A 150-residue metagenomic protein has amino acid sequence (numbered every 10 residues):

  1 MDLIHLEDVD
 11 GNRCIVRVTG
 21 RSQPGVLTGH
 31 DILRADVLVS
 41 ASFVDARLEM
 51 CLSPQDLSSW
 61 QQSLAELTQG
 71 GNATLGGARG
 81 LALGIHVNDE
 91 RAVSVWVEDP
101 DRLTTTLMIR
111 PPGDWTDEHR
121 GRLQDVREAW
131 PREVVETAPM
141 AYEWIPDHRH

Functional and structural regions predicted by a protein language model:
M1-A46, D147-H150: N-terminal domain-start interaction segment
M1-I4, T68-N72, V93: Short, hydrophobic/aromatic-rich segments at coil-to-beta transitions
G11, Q23, S42-V44, L57 (+3 more regions): Generic "edge-of-domain/loop-turn" microfeature
I15-T19, D45-P54, I85, V97 (+1 more regions): Short amphipathic beta-strand/extended segments with alternating polar/hydrophobic composition
R21-V26, T68-N88, V134-H148: DNA polymerase processivity clamps
L27-R34, G77-L103: Intrinsic, low-complexity N-terminal interaction/targeting segments
H30-Q69: Short, well-structured hydrophobic secondary-structure segments
P100-H150: Mixed-charge, glycine-accented linear interaction segment located at domain edges/termini
